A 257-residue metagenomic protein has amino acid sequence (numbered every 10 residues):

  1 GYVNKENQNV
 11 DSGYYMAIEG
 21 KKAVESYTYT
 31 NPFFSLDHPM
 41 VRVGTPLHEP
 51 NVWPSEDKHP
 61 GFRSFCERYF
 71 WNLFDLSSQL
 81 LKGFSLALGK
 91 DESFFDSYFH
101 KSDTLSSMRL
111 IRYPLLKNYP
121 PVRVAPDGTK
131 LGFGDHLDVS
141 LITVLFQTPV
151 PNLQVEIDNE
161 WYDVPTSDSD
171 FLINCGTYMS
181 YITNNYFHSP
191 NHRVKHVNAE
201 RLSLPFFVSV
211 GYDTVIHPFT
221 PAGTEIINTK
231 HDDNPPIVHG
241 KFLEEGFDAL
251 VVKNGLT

Functional and structural regions predicted by a protein language model:
G1-T257: Peripheral, non-catalytic segments flanking oxidoreductase cores
